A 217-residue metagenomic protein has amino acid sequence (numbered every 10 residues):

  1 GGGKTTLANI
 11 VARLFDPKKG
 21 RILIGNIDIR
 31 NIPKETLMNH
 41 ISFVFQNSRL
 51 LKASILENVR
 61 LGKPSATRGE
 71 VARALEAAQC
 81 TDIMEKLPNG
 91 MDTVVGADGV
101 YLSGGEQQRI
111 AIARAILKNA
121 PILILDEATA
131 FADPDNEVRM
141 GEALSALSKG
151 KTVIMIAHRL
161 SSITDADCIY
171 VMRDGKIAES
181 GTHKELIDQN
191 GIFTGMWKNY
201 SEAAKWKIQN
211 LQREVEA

Functional and structural regions predicted by a protein language model:
V11-A12: Helix-to-loop junction immediately C-terminal to a conserved catalytic motif
R21-L23, N31, M38, L56-A97 (+2 more regions): ABC ATPase nucleotide-binding domain helical subdomain, centered on the C-loop/LSGGQ "ABC signature"
L23-G25, T81-I110, A132, A203-A217: ABC-fold ATPase nucleotide-binding domain signature/coupling loops
K86, E142, T164-A217: C-terminal portion of ABC ATPase nucleotide-binding domains
S103-G104, I110-A115, R139, M155: ABC ATPase nucleotide-binding domain "signature" region
L117-P121, G150: A short, proline-enriched helix->beta-strand linker immediately N-terminal to the Walker B motif in ABC-type P-loop
L123-E127: Catalytic Walker B motif of ABC-type/P-loop ATPase nucleotide-binding domains
E137-K149, S161: Helical segment within the ABC ATPase nucleotide-binding domain
